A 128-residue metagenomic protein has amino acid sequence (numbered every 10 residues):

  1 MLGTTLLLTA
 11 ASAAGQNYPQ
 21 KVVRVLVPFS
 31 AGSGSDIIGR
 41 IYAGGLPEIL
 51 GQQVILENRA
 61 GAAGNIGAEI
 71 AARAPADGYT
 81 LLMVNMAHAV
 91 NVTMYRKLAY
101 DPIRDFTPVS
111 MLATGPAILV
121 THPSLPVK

Functional and structural regions predicted by a protein language model:
M1-L2: N-terminal export leaders
T5-L7, L82: Residues within alpha-helical transmembrane segments of multi-pass membrane proteins, especially transporters, ion
L8-S12: N-terminal signal peptide c-region/cleavage motif recognized by signal peptidases
A14-R104: N-terminal (or domain-start) structured segment
V109-K128: A conserved helix-loop-strand patch within extracytoplasmic ligand-binding domains of the periplasmic binding
